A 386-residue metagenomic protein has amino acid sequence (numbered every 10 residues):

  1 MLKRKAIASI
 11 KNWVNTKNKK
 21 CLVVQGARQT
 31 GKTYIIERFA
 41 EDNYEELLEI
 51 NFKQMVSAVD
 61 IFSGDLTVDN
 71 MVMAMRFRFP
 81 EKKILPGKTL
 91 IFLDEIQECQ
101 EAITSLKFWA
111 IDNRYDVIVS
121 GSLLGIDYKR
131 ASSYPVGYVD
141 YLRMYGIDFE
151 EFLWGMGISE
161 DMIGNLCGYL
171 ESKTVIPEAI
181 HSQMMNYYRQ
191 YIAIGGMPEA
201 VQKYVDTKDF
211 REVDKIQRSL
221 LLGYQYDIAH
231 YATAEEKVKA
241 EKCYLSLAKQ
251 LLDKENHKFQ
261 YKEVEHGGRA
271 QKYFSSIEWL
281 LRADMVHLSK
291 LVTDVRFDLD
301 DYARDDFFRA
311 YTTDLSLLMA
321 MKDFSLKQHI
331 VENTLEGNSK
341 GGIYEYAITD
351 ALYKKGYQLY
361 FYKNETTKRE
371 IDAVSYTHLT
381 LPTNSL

Functional and structural regions predicted by a protein language model:
M1-K11: N-terminal pre-Walker A segment at the start of P-loop NTPase domains
V24: Hydrophobic anchor at the beta1->P-loop junction of P-loop NTPases
K32: Conserved lysine of the Walker
I35: Hydrophobic positions on the alpha1 helix immediately C-terminal to the Walker A/P-loop
S57-E81: Short glycine-rich substrate-engagement loop in P-loop NTPases that contacts/grips substrate
R130-K249: Interdomain motor-coupling "hinge/lid" segment immediately C-terminal to the ATP-binding subdomain of NTP-driven enzymes
D206, E212-I371: Accessory nucleic acid-recognition modules appended to NTPase machines
T377-T383: Conserved small/polar residues in nucleotide/adenosyl-binding loops
